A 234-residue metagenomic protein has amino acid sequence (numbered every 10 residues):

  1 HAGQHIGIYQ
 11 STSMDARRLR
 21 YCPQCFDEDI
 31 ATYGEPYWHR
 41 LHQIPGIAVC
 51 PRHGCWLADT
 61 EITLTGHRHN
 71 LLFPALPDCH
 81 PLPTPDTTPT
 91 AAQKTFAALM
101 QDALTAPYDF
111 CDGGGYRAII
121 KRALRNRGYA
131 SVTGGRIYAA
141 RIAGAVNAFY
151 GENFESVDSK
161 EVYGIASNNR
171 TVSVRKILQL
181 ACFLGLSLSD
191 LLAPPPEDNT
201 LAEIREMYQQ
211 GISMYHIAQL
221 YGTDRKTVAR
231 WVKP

Functional and structural regions predicted by a protein language model:
H1-P234: Basic, alpha-helical nucleic-acid-binding regions used in initiation and control of genome expression
